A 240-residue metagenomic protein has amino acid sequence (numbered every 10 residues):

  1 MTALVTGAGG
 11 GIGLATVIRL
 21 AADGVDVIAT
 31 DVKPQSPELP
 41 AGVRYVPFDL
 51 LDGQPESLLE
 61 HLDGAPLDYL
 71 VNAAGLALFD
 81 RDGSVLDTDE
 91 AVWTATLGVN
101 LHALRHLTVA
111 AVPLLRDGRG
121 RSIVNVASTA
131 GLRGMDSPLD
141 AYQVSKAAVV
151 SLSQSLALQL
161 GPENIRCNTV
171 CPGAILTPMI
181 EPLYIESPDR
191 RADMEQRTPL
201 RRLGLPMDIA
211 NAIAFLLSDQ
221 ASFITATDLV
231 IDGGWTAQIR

Functional and structural regions predicted by a protein language model:
A73-R81, G234: Conserved NAD(P)H cofactor-binding loop of Rossmann-fold oxidoreductase domains
R81-V85, D89-T94, M194: Substrate-binding pocket helix/loop in short-chain dehydrogenase/reductase
T108, S145, S153: Active-site helix of classical SDR
P113, L158-Q159, S222: Alpha-helical segment proximal to the catalytic Tyr-Lys
S128: Residue(s) in the substrate-gating loop at a strand-loop-helix junction that position the organic substrate next
R133, A214, T225-R240: Short C-terminal tail/terminal secondary-structure segment of NAD(P)H-dependent dehydrogenase/reductase domains
G161, R166, I224-A226: Short, small/polar-rich loop/turn modules that mediate ligand/substrate recognition or access, typified
